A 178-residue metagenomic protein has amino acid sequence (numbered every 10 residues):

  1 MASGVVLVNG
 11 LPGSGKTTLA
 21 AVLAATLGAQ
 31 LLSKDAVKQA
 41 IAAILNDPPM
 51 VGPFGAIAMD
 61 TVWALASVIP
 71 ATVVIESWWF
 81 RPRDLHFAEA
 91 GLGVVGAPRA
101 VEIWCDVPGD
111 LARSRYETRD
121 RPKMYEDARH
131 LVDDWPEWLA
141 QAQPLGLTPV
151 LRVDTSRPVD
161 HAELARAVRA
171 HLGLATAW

Functional and structural regions predicted by a protein language model:
V8: Hydrophobic anchor at the beta1->P-loop junction of P-loop NTPases
L11: P-loop (Walker A) phosphate-binding loop of NTP-binding proteins
S14: ATP-binding Walker
T17: Walker A/P-loop
A21-V68: Conserved substrate/cofactor phosphate-moiety recognition/catalytic segment in nucleotide-dependent phosphotransferases
F54-A97: Glycine-rich phosphate-binding loop used to anchor ATP phosphates in small-molecule kinases, encompassing both
V95-Y116, V153: Conserved phosphate-donor/acceptor-positioning beta-strand/loop module used by diverse small-molecule
R121-L164, W178: Small-molecule kinase domains that catalyze NTP-dependent phosphoryl transfer to phosphate-bearing small molecules
